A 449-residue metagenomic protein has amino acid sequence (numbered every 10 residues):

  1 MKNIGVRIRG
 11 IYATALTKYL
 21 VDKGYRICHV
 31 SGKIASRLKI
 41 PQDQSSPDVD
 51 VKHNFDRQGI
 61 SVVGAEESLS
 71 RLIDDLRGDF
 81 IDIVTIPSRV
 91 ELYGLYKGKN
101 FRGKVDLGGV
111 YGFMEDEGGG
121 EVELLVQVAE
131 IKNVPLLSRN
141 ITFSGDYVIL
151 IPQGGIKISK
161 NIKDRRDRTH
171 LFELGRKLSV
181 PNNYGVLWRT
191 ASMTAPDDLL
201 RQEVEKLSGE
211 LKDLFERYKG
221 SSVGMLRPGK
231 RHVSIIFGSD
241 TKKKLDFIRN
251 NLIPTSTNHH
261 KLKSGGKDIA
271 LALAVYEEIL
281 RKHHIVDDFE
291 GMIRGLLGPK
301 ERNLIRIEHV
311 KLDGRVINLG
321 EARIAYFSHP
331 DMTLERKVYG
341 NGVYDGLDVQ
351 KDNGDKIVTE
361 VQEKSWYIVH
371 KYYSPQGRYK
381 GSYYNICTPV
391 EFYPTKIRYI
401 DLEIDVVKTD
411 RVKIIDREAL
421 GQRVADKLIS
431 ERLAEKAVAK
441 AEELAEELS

Functional and structural regions predicted by a protein language model:
K2-G94, G98-N100, E115-H283: OB-fold/S1-family RNA-binding modules
F101-M114, D331: OB-fold (S1/OB) nucleic-acid-binding surfaces
P152-G154, F327-P330, S374-G377, K408-R411: Short acidic-glycine loop/turn motifs at beta-strand connectors
L262-Y344: Charge-rich, low-complexity N-terminal segments
V275-L296, V361-S382, E443: Short, compositionally biased leader-like segments
I317-E321, N353-G354, S365-V369, Y399-E403: Short, surface-exposed coil-to-beta transition loops
G346-T395: Phosphate/ribose-recognition catalytic cores of enzymes acting on nucleotide-derived substrates
R398-E447: A hydrophobic, small-residue-rich beta->alpha segment in the mid-to-C-terminal subdomain of diverse proteins
